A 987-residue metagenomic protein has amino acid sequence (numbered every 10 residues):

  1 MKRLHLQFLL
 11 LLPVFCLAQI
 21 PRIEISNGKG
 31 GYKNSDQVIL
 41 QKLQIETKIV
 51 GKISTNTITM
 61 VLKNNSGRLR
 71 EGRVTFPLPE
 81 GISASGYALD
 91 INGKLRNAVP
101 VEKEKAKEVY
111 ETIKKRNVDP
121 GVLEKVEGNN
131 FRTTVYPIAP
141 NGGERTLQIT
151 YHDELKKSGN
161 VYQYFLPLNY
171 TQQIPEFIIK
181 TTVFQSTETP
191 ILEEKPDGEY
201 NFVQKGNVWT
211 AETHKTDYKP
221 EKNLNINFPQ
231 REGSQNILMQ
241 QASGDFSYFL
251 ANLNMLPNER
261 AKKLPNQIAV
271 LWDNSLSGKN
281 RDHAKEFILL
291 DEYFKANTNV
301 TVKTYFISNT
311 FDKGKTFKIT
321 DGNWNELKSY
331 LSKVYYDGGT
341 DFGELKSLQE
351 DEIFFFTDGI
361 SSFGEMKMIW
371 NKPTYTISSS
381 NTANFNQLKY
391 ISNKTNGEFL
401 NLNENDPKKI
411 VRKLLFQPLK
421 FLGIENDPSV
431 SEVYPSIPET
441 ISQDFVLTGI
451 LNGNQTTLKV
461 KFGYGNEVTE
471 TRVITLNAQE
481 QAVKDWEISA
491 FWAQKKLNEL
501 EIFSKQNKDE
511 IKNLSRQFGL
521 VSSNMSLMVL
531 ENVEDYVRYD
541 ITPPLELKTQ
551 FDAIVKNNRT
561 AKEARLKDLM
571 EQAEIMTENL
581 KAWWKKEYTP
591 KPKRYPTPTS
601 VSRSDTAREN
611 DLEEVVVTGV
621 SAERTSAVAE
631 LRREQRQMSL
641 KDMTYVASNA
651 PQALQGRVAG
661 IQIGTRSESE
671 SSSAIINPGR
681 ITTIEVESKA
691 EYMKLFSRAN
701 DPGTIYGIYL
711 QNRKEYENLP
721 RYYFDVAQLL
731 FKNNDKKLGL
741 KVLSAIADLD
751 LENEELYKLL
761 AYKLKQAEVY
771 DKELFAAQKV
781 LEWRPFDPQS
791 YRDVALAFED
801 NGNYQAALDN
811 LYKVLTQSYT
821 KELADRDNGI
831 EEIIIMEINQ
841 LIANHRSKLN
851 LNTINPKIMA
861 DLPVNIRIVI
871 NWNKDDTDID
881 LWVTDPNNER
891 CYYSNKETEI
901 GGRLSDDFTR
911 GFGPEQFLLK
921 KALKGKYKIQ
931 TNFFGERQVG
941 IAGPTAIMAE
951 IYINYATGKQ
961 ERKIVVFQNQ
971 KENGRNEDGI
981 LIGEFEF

Functional and structural regions predicted by a protein language model:
A18-G51, R116: N-terminal, polar/Ser/Thr-rich
G86-I91, N97-K125, T134-A139, T146-L271 (+2 more regions): An acidic, Ser/Thr-enriched
A261-D321, D351-F356: Von Willebrand factor
D312-K315, I319-E352, I360-S362, A383-N384: Von Willebrand factor
T357-L402, D406-K413: VWA/integrin I-like adhesion module and closely mimicked acidic/polar interface patches used
I369-N371, I684-S688, Y716-Y723, K736 (+4 more regions): Generic helix N-cap/helix-start motif at coil->alpha-helix transitions
P592-P678: Short, small/polar-rich motifs associated with maturation and membrane association, primarily at protein termini
L841-F987: Intrinsic-disorder/low-complexity signal
